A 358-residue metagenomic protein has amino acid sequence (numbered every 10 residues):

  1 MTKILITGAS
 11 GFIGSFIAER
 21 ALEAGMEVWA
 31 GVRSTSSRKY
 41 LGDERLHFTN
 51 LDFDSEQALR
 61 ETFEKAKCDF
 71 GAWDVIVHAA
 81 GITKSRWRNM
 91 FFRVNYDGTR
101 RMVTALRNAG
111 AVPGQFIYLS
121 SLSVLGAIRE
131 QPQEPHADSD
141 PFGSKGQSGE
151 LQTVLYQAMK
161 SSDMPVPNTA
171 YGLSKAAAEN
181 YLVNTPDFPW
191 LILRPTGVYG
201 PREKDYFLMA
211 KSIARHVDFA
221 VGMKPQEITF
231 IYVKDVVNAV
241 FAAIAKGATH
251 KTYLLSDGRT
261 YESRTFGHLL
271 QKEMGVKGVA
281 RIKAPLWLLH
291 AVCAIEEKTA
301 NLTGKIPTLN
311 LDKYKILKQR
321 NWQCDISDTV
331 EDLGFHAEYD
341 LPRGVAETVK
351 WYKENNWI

Functional and structural regions predicted by a protein language model:
I4-A24: N-terminal Rossmann NAD(P)H-binding glycine-rich loop of SDR-like oxidoreductase domains
T7, V221-Q226, Y253-Y261, Q271 (+3 more regions): Glycine-rich Rossmann NAD(P)(H)-binding loop
L51-D97, R101, L122-E130: NAD(P)H-binding glycine-rich loop region in Rossmannoid oxidoreductase-like domains and their noncatalytic homologs
R100-A170, L191: Conserved Rossmann-fold NAD(P)-dependent oxidoreductase catalytic core, especially the SDR/UDP-sugar
L125-G126, L191-L208: Flexible, glycine-rich beta-alpha linker
V166-L191: Active-site Tyr-X1-5-Lys
L173, A177, E203-L208, G222-I244 (+2 more regions): Substrate-positioning beta->alpha
A243-T308, I326, P342, A346-V349 (+1 more regions): Mid/C-terminal beta-alpha module of Rossmann-like enzyme folds, strongest in SDR-family dehydrogenases/epimerases
